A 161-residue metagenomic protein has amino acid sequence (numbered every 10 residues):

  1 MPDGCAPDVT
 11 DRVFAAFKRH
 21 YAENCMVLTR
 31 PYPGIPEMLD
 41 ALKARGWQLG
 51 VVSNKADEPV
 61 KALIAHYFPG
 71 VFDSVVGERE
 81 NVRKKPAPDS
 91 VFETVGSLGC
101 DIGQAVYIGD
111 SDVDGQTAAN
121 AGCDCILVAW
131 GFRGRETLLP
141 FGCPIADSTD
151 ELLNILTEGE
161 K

Functional and structural regions predicted by a protein language model:
M1-E37, W47: Metal-dependent phosphoesterase signature
R19, D40-K43, A56-D57, K61-K161: Asp-based, Mg2+/Mn2+-dependent phosphohydrolase catalytic module
